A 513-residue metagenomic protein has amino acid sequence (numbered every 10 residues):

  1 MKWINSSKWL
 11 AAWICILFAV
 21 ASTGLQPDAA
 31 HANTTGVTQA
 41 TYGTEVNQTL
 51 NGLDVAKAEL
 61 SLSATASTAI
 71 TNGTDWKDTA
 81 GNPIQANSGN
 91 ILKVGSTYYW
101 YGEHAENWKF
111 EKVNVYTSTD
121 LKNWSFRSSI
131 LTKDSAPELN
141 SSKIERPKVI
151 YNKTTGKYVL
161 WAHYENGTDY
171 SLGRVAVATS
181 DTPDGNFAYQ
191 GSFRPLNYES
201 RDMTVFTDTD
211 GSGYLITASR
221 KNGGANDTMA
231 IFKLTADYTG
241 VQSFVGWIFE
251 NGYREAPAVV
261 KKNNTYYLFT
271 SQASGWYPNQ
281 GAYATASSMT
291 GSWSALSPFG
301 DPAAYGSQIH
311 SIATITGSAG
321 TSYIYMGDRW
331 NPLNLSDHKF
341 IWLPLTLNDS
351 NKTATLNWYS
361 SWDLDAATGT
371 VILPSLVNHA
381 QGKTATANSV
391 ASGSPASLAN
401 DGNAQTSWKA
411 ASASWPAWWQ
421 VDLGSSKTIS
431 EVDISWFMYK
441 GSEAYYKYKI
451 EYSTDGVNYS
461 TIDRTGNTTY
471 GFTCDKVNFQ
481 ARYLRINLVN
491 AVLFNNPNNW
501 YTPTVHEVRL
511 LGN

Functional and structural regions predicted by a protein language model:
K2-A12: Bacterial N-terminal signal peptides that target proteins for export
A12-S22: Bacterial N-terminal signal peptides
V20-G36: Sec-dependent signal peptide cleavage junction
G36-R146, I150-R201, F206-R254, K261-Y266 (+3 more regions): Beta-rich carbohydrate-recognition and catalytic domains
D120, T182-D184, S288-T290, G317 (+6 more regions): Acidic glycine-/aspartate-rich tracts in secreted/extracellular proteins
N222-D237, L373-G402: Predominantly extracellular/luminal regions of secreted and cell-surface proteins, especially disulfide-bonded
L347-H379, P416-I429, W436-K440: Beta-rich accessory regions
S394, D401-T461, G466-N513: Aromatic, loop-rich ligand-recognition surfaces of beta-strand-rich domains
